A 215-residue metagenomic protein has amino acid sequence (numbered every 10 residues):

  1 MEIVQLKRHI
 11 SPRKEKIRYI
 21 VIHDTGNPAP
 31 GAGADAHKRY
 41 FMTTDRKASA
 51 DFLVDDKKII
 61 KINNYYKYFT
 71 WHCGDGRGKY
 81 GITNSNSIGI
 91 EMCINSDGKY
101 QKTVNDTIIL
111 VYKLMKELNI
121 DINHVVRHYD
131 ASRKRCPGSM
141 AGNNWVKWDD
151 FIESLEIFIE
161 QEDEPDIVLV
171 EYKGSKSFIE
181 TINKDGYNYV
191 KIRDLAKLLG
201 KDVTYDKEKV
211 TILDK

Functional and structural regions predicted by a protein language model:
M1-T83: N-terminal catalytic cores of peptidoglycan-degrading enzymes
I3-I20, S85, G89, C93-D163: Basic/polar, cationic surfaces and motifs that engage anionic cell-wall and phosphate/carboxylate ligands
D24, N63, L114-L118, L155 (+3 more regions): Sec/Tat-exported extracytoplasmic proteins
D24, V54, M92, R127-Y129 (+1 more regions): A cross-domain feature marking catalytic cores of carbohydrate-active enzymes and several ubiquitous metabolic/repair
T44, N105-D106, Y187: Short, glycine/acidic-rich beta->alpha junctions
G81-M92, D202, E208: Short, solvent-exposed cationic patches
I157-K215: Primary recognition of N-terminal secretory signal peptides and signal-anchoring hydrophobic helices
